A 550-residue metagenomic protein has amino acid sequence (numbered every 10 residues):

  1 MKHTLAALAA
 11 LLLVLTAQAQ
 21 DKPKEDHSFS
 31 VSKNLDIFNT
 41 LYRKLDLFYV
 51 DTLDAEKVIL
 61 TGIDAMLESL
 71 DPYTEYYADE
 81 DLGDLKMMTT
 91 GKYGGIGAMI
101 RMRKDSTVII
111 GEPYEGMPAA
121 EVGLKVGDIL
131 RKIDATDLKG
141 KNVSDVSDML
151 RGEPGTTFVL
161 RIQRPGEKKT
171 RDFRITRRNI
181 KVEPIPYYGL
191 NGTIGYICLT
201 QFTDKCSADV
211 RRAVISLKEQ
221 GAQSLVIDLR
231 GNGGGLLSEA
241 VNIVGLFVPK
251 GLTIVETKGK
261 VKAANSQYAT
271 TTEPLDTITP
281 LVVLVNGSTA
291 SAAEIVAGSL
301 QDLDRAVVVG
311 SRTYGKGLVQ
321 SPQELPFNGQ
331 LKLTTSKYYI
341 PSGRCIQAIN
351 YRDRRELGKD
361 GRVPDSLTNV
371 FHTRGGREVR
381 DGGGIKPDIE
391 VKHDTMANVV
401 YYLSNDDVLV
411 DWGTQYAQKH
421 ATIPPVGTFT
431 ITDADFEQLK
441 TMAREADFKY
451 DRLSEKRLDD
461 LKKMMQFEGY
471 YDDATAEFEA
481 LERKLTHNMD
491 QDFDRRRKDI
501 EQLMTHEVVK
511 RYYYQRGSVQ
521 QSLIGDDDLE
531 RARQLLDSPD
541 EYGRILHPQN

Functional and structural regions predicted by a protein language model:
M1-S28: Bacterial Sec-dependent N-terminal signal peptides
A19-N34, F38-A55, A78, I109-P113 (+3 more regions): Cleft-lining beta-strand/loop regions that shape enzyme active-site pockets
Y49-I109, G155-T176, I180-Y187, L523-R533 (+1 more regions): Extended, small/polar residue-biased N-terminal targeting/export presequences and adjacent propeptide/linker tracts
E112, K141, R174, T334 (+3 more regions): Short linear motifs in exposed loops
A292, G298, D304, S311 (+2 more regions): Polar, glycine-rich mid-to-C-terminal structural blocks that act as macromolecule-binding/assembly scaffolds
C345-R352, E356-N550: Conserved functional hotspot residues or short segments at active or partner-binding sites across diverse domains
